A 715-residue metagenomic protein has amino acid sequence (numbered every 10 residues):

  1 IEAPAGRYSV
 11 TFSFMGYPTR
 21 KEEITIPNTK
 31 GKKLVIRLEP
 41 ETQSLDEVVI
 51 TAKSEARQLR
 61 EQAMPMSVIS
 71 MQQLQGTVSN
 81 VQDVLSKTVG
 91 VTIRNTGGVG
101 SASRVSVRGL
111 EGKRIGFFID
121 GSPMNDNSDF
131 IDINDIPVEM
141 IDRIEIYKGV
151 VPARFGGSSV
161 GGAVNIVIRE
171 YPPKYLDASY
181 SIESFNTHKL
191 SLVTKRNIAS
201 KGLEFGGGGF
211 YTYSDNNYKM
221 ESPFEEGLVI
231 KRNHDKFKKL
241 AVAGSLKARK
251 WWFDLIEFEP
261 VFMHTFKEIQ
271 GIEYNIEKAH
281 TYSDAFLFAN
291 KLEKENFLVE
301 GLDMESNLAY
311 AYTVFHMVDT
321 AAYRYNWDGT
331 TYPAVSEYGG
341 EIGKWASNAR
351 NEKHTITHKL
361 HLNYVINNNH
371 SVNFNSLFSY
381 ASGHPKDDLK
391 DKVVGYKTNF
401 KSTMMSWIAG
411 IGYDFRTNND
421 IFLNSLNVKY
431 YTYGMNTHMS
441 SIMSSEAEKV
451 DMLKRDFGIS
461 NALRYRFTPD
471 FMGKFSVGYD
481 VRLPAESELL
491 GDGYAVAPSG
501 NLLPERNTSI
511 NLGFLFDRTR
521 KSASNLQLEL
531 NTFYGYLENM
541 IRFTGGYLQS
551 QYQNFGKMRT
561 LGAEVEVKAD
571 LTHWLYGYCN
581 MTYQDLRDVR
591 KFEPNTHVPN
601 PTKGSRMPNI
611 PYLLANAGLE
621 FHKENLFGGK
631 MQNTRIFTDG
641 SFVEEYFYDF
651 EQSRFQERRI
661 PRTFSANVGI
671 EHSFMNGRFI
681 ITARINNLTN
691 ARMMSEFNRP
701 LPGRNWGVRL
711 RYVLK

Functional and structural regions predicted by a protein language model:
E2, S122-G149: Short acidic/polar hinge/loop motifs at secondary-structure boundaries that mediate gating or recognition
T11-Y17, P27-Q75, Q82: Short, acidic, small-residue-rich periplasmic hinge/interaction motif at the N-terminus of Gram-negative outer-membrane
M66, Q82-P123: Extracytoplasmic beta-strand/coil segments of soluble accessory domains associated with Gram-negative outer-membrane
I136-D177: A beta-strand signature from Gram-negative outer-membrane beta-barrel systems, especially the internal plug domain
P173, S181, I198-A279: Periplasmic-side early beta-strands and strand-to-turn transitions of outer-membrane beta-barrels
R249-H264, S283-M443, A447-S460, R464-M472 (+3 more regions): Face-selective signature of the C-terminal outer-membrane beta-barrel domain
E305-A309, R466, G473-G478, P504-L561 (+2 more regions): Membrane-embedded beta-barrel scaffold of Gram-negative outer-membrane proteins
Q527-Y536, Q553-F647: Gram-negative outer-membrane beta-barrel transporters
